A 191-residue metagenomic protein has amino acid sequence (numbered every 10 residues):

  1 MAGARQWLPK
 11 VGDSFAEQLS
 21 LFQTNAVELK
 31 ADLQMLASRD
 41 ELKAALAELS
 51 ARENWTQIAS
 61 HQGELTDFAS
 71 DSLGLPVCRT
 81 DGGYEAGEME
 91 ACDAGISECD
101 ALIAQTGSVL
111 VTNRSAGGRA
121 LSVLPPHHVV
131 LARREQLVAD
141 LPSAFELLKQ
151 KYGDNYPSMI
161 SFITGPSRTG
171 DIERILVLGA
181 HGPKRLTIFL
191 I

Functional and structural regions predicted by a protein language model:
M1-I191: The feature marks the mature, well-folded catalytic cores of soluble enzymes
